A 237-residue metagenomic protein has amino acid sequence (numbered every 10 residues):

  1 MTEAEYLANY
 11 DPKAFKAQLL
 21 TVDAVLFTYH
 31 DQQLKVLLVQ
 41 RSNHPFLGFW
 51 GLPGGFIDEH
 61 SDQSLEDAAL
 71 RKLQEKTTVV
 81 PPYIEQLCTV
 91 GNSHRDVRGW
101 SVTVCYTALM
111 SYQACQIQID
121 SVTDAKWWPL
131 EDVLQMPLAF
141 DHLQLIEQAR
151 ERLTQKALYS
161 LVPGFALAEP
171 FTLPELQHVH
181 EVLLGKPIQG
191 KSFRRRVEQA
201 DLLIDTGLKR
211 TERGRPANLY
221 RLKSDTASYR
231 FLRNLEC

Functional and structural regions predicted by a protein language model:
E5, N9-G51: N-terminal strand-loop-strand
Q18-V22, E66-L70, Q74-Q118, L130 (+2 more regions): Active-site segment of metal-dependent pyrophosphate-handling enzymes, primarily the Nudix hydrolase catalytic core
L20-V22, L34, V102-V104, T123 (+1 more regions): Change "...and in nucleic-acid phosphodiester-cleaving endonucleases..." to "...and in nucleic-acid processing enzymes
Q33-V79, A157-H178: Conserved Nudix-box catalytic region and its N-terminal flanking loop in Nudix hydrolases and closely related
G55, T107-A108, I117-L153, A166-P174 (+3 more regions): NUDIX/MutT-family hydrolases
H178-P187: Short helix-coil junctions and helix-kink-helix linkers
I188-N218: RNA substrate-recognition surfaces in RNA-acting enzymes
G207-C237: Long, intrinsically disordered, low-complexity Ser/Thr/Pro-rich regulatory/activation regions of nuclear proteins
